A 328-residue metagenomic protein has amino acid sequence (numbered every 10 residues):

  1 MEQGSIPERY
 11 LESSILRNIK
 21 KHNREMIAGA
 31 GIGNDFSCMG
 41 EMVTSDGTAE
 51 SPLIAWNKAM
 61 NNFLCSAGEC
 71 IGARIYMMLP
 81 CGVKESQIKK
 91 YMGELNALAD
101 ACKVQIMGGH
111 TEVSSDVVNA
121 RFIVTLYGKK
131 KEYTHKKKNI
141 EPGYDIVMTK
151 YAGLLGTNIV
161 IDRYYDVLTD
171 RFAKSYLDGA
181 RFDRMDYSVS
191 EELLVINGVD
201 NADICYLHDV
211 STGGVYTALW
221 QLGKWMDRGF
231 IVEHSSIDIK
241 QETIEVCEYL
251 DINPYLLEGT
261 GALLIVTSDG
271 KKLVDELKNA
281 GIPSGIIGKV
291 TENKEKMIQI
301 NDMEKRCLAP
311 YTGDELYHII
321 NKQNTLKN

Functional and structural regions predicted by a protein language model:
E2-Q3, P7-E12, A280-N328: Acidic, Ser/Thr/Pro-rich beta/coil linker or hinge segments at domain junctions
G4-K150, L154: Glycine-rich phosphate/pyrophosphate-binding loop regions near the starts of catalytic domains
A28-G31, V210-S211, G229-D238, L256-E258 (+1 more regions): Beta-strand->loop->alpha-helix junctions that form or flank phosphate-binding loops in nucleotide-handling enzymes
G29-G31, M39, A99, S114-N119 (+7 more regions): Solvent-exposed alpha-helices and their adjacent loops that cap or buttress functional pockets in soluble metabolic
I75-M78, H110-V113, Y151-A152, S211-T212 (+3 more regions): Short, ordered loop/turn segments at secondary-structure junctions
P80-G82, F182-G259: Active-site-proximal betaalpha loop/short-helix elements that scaffold phosphoryl/nucleotidyl transfer chemistry
E132-R184: Phosphate/diphosphate-binding glycine-rich loops and adjacent basic-rich segments that engage nucleotide
V266-K272: Helix N-cap motif at beta-to-alpha junctions
